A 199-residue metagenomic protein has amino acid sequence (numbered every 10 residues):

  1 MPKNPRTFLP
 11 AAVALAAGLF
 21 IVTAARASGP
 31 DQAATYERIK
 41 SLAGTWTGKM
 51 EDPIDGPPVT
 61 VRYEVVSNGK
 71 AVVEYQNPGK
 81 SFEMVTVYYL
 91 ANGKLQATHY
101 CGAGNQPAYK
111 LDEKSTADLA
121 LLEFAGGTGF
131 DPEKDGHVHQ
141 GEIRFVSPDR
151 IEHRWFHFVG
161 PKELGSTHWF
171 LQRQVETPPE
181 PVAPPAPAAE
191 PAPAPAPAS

Functional and structural regions predicted by a protein language model:
M1-R6: N-terminal secretory signal peptides that target proteins for export/translocation
A11-F20: Bacterial N-terminal signal peptides
T23-R26: Sec/Tat signal peptide C-region and signal peptidase I cleavage site
S28-G29, R150, F156-E190, A198-S199: Edge beta-strand at a domain terminus
P30-T45: N-terminal helix-cap/turn-to-beta initiation motif at the start of protein domains
T47-M50, V72-P78, A97-Y100, L122-G129 (+1 more regions): Short beta-strand segments that buttress and anchor functional surface loops
V59-V65, V85-Y89, A108-K114, V138-F145 (+2 more regions): Hydrophobic/aromatic beta-strand elements that line small-molecule binding cavities or substrate pockets in beta-rich
K80-D112: Helix-adjacent hinge/juxtasegments
